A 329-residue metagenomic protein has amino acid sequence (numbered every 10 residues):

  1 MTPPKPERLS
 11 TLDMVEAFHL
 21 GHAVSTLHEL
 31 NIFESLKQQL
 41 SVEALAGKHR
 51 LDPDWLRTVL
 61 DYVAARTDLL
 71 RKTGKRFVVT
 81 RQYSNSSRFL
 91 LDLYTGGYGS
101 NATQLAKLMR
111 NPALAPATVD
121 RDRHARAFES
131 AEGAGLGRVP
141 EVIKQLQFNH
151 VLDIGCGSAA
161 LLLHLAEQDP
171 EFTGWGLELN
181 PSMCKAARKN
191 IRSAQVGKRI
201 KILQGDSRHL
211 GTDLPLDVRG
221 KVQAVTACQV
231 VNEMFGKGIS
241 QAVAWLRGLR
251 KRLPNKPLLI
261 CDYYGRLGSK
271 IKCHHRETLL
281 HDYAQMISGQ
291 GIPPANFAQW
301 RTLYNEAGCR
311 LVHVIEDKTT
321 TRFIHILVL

Functional and structural regions predicted by a protein language model:
R57, D61-N149: Conserved Class I S-adenosyl-L-methionine-dependent methyltransferase catalytic core
Q147-G157: Conserved class I S-adenosyl-L-methionine
S158-P170: Conserved SAM-binding loop of SAM-dependent methyltransferases across substrates and taxa, primarily the Class I
T173-E178: Conserved SAM-binding motif I beta-strand of class I
N180-S182: Conserved SAM/SAH-binding beta-strand->alpha-helix loop
A187-R188: Conserved SAM-binding loop
M234-G248: A short, conserved alpha-helix within the catalytic core of class I
C261-A307, V314: C-terminal alpha-helical "lid/dimerization" subdomain adjacent to the S-adenosyl-L-methionine
